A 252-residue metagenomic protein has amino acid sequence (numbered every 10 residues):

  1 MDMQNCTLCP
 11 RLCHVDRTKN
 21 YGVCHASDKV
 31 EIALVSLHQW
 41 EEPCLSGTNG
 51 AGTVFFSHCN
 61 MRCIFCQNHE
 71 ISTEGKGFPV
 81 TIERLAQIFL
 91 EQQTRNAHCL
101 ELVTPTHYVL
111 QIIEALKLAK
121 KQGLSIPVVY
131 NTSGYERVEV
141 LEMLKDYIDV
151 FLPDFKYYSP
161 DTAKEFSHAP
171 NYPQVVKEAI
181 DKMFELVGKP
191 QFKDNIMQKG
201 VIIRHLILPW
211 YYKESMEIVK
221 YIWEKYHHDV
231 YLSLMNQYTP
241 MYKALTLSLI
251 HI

Functional and structural regions predicted by a protein language model:
Q4-R17, Y21-H25, S57-N68: Local cysteine-cluster metal-coordination motifs and their immediate loop/turn environment, predominantly Fe-S cluster
A26-D146, V150-F151, S159-P160: Conserved Radical SAM active-site core
S72, V109, G134-R137, F155-P173 (+3 more regions): Conserved radical SAM core fold
F89, I113-L116, L141, I180 (+2 more regions): Generic structural signal for well-ordered alpha-helices, preferentially at hydrophobic/aromatic core positions
V128, F151, V201-I203, L232: Hydrophobic/aromatic residues located in beta-strands of well-ordered beta-sheets within soluble catalytic
V138-D194: Aromatic-anchored, glycine/proline-accented short structural segments that stabilize local strand-turns or short
S167-A169, I180-E214, I218, N236-Q237: Conserved strand-turn element in the central/C-terminal portion of the radical SAM core barrel that lines
I250-I252: Conserved small/polar residues in nucleotide/adenosyl-binding loops
